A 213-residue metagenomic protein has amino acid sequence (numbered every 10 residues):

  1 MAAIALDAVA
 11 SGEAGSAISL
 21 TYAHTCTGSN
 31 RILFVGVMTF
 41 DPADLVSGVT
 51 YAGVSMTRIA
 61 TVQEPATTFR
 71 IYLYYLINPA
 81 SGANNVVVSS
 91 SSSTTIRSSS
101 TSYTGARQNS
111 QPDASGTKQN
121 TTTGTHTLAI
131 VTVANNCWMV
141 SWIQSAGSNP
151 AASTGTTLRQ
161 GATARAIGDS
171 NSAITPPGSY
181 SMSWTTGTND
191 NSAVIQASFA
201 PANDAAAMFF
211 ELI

Functional and structural regions predicted by a protein language model:
M1-I213: Primarily extracytoplasmic/secreted proteins and surface-exposed domains characterized by disulfide-bonded cysteine
